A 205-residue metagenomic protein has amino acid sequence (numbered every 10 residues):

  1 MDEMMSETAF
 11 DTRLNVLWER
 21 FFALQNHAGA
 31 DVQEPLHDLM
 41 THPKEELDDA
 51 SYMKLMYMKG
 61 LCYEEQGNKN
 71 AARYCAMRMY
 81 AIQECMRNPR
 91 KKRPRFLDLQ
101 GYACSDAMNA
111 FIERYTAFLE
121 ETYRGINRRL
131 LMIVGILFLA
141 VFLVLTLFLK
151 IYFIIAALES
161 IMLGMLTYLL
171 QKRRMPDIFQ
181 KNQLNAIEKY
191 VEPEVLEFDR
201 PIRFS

Functional and structural regions predicted by a protein language model:
E7-D11, A50: Residue signature of alpha-solenoid helical repeat architecture, marking inter-repeat boundaries and helix-start
N15, E19, S51-L61, E65 (+1 more regions): "A position-specific structural signal for the A-helix of alpha-solenoid helical repeats
L24, L39-E46, I82-R90, Y115-I126: Alpha-helical junction/boundary sensor with strong preference for TPR arrays
L24-M40, A71-A72, A76-M77: Helix-turn-helix repeat elements of alpha-solenoid scaffolds
L47, S51, K91-K92, L97-M108: Structural signature of alpha-solenoid helical repeat junctions
N70-N88, G101, A110-E120: TPR/TPR-like (Sel1-like) alpha-helical repeat modules
D98-L137: Cytosolic-side membrane-insertion boundary helix
R124-Y190: Transmembrane alpha-helical hairpins and terminal membrane-anchor modules
